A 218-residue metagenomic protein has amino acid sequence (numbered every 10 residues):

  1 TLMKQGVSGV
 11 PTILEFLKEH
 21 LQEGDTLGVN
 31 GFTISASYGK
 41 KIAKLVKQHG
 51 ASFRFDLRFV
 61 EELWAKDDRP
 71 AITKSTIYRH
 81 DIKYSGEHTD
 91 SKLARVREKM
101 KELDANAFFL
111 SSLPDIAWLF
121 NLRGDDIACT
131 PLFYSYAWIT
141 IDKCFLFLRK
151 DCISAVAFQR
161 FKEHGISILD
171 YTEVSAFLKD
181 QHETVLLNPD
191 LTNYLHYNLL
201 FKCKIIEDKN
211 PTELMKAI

Functional and structural regions predicted by a protein language model:
T1-I218: A composition/biophysics-driven feature that prefers long, compositionally simple stretches
